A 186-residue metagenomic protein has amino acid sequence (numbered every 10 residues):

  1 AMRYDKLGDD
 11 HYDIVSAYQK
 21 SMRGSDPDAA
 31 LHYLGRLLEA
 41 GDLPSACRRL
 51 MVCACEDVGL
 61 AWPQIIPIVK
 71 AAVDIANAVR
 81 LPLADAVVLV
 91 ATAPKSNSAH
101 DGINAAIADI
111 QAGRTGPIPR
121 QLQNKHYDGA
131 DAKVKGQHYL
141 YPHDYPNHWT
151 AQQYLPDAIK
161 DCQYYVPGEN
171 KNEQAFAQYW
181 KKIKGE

Functional and structural regions predicted by a protein language model:
A1-H11, V15, Q19, S25 (+2 more regions): Conserved beta/loop motifs at nucleotide-recognition and modification sites
G24-W149, L155-E186: Terminal-proximal interaction/regulatory segments of ATP-powered molecular machines
